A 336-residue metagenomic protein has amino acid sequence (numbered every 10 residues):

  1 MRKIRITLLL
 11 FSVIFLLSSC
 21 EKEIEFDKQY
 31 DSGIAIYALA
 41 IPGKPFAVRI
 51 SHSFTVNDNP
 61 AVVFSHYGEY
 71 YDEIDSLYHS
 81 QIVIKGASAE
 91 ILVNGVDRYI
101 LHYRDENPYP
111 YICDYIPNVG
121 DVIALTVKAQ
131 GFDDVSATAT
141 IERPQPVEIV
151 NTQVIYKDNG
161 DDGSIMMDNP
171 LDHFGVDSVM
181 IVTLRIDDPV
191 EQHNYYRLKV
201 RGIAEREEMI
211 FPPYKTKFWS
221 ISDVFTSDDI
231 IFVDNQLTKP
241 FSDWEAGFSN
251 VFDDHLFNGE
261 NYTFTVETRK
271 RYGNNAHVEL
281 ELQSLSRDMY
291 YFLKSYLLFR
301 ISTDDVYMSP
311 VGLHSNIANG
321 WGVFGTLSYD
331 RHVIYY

Functional and structural regions predicted by a protein language model:
M1-L8: Bacterial N-terminal signal peptides that target proteins for export
F11-I14: Alpha-helical transmembrane segments
L16-S19: C-terminal motif of bacterial Sec signal peptides marking the signal peptidase cleavage site
E21-Y336: A sequence/structural signal for flexible, mid-protein segments enriched in small/helix-disrupting residues
